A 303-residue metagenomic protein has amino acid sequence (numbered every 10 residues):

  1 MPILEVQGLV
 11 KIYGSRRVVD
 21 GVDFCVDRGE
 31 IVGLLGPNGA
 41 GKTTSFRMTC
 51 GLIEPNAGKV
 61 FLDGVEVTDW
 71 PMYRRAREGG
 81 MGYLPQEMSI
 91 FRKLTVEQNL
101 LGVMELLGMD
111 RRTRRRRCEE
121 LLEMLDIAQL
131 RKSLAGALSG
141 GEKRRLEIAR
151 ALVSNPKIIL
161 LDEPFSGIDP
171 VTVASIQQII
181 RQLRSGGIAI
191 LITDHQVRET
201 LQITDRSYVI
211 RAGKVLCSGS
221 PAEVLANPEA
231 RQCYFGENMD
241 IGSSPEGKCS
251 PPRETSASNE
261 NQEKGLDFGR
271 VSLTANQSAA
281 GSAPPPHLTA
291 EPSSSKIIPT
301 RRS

Functional and structural regions predicted by a protein language model:
L35-P37: The feature captures the beta-strand-to-loop junction immediately N-terminal to the Walker
C50: Helix-to-loop junction immediately C-terminal to a conserved catalytic motif
V65, L101, R112-L130, Q178-R181: Conserved ABC ATPase "signature" region
E66-G82, E87, R111-R115, V224-P228: ABC ATPase NBD coupling module
K93-L101: Short coil-to-helix segment of the ABC ATPase nucleotide-binding domain corresponding to the Q-loop/switch region
L134-L138, E142: Conserved ABC ATPase signature
N155: Conserved catalytic motifs of ABC-family nucleotide-binding domains
